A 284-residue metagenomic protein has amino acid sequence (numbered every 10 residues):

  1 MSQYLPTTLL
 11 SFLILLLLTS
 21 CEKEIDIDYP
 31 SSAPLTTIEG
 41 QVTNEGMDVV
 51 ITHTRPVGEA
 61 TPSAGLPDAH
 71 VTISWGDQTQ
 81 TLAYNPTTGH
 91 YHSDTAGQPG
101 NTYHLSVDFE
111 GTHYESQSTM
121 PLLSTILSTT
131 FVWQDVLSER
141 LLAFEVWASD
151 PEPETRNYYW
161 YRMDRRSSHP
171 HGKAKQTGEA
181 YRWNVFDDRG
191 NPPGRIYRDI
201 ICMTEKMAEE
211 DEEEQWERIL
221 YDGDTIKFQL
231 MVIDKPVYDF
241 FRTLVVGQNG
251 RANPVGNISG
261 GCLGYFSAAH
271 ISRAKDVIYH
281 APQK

Functional and structural regions predicted by a protein language model:
M1-L9: Bacterial N-terminal signal peptides that target proteins for export
L10-I14: Hydrophobic helical h-region of N-terminal Sec-dependent signal peptides in bacterial secretory/periplasmic proteins
L17-S20: C-terminal motif of bacterial Sec signal peptides marking the signal peptidase cleavage site
E22-K284: A sequence/structural signal for flexible, mid-protein segments enriched in small/helix-disrupting residues
